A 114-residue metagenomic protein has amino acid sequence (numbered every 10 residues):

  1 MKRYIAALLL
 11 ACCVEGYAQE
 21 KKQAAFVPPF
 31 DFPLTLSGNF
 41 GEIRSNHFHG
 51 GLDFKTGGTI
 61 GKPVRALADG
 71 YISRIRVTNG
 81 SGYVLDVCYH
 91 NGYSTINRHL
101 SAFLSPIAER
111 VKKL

Functional and structural regions predicted by a protein language model:
M1-Y4, A18: Positively charged n-region of N-terminal signal peptides that target proteins for export
Y4-C13: Sec-dependent N-terminal signal peptides
A18-L114: Surface-exposed, glycine-biased beta-strand/turn segments
